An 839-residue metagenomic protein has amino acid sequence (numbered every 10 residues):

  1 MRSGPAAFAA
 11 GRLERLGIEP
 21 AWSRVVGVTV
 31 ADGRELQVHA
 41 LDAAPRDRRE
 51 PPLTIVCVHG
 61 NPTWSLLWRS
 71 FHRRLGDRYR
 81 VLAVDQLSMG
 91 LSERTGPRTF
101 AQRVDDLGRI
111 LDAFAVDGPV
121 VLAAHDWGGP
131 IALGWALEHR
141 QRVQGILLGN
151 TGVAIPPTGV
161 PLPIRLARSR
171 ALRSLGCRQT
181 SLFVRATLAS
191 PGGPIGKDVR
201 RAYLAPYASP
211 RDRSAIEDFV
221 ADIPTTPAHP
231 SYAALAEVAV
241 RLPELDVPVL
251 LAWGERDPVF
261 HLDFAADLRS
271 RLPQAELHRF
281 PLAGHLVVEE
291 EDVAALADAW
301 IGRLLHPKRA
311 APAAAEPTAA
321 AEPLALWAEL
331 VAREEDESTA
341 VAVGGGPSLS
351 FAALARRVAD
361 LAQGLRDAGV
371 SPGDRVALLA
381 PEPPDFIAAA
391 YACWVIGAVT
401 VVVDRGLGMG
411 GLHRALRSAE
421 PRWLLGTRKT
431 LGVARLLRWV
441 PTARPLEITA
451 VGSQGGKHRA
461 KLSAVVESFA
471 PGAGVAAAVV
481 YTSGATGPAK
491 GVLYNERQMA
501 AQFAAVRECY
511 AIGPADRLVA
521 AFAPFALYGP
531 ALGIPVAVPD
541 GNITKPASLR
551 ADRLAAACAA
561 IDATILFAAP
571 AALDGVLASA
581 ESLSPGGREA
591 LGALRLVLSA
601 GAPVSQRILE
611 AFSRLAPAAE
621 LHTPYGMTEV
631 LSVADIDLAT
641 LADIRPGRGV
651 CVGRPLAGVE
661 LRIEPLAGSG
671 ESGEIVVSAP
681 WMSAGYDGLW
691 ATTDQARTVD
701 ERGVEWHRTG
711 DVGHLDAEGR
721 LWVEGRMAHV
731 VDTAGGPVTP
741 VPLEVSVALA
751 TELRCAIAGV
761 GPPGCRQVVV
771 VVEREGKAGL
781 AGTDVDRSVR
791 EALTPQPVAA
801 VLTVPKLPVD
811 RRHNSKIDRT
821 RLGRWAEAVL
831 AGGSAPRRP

Functional and structural regions predicted by a protein language model:
P347, Q363-G406: Conserved AMP-binding/adenylate-forming
S348-A352, A477-A504, P535: Conserved AMP-binding A3 loop
A368, A398-H458, V770, R774-A778: Structural core segment of the AMP-binding/adenylate-forming
V399, A500-R517, A523-I565, S579: Conserved AMP-binding/adenylation subdomain of ANL enzymes
L424-G426, L566, G673, A679 (+3 more regions): AMP-binding/adenylate-forming catalytic core of the ANL superfamily
L462-G484, P488, A511-D516: Conserved pre-ATP/AMP-binding loop-to-beta segment of ANL
V597, V604, E610-P624, T628-E718 (+1 more regions): Conserved AMP-binding/adenylate-forming
V731, A758, V769-V770, R787-P839: Conserved C-terminal "lid"/linker of ANL adenylate-forming enzymes
